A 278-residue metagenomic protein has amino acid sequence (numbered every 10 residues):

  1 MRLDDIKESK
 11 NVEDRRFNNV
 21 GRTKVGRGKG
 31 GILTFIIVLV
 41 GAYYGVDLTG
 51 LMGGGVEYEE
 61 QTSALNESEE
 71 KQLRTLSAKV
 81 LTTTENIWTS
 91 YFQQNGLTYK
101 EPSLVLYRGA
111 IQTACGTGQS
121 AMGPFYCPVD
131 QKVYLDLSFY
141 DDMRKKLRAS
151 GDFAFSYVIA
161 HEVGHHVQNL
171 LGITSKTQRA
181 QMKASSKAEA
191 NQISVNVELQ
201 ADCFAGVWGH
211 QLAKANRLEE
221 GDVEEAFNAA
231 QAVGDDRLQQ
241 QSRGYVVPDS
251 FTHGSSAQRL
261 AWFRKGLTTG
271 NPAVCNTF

Functional and structural regions predicted by a protein language model:
M1-D5: N-terminal targeting leaders characterized by basic, low-complexity, disordered sequences that direct proteins
I6-N18, R27-G30, T34-T252, A261 (+1 more regions): A Zn2+-metalloprotease active-site environment signal
R22-K24: Membrane-helix boundary/helix-loop-helix interface segments in multi-pass membrane proteins
Q258: Short alpha-helical
